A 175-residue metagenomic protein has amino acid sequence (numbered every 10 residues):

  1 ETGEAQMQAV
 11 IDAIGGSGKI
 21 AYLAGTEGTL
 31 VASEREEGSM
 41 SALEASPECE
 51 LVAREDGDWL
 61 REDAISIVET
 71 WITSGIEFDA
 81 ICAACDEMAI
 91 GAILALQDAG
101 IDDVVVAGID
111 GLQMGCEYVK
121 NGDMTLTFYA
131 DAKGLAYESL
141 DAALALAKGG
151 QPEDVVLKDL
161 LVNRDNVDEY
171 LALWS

Functional and structural regions predicted by a protein language model:
E1-S175: A residue-level marker of the well-folded mature domains of exported/periplasmic proteins
